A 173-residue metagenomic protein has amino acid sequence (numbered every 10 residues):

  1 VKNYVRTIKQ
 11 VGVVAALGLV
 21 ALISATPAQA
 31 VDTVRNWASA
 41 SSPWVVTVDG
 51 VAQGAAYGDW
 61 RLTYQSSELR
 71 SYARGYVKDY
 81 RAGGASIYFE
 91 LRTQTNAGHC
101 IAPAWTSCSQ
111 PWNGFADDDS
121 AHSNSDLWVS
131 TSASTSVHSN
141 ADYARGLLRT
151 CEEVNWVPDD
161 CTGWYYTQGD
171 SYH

Functional and structural regions predicted by a protein language model:
V1-A30: Secretory targeting and sorting signals
V31-H173: Post-signal peptide N-terminal regions of Sec-secreted extracellular proteins
